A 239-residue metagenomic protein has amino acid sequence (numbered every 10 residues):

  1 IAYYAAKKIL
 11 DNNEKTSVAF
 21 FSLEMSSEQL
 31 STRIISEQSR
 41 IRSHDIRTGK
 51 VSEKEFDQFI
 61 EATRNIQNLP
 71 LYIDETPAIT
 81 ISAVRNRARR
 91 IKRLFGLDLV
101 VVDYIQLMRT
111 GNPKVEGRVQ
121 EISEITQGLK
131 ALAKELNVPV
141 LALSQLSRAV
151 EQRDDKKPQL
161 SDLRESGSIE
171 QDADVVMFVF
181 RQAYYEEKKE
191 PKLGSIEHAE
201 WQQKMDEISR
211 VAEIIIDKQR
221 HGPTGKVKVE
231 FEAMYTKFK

Functional and structural regions predicted by a protein language model:
A2-Y4, K8-G96, T110, V227: Cytosolic-facing regulatory segments adjacent to core modules
A19, L97-A142: Helical hairpin unit composed of two closely spaced alpha helices linked by a short loop
S22, V101, L143, D172 (+1 more regions): Generic enzyme active-site microenvironment
L23, V51, Y104-I105, Q145-L146 (+1 more regions): Short, ordered loop/turn segments at secondary-structure junctions
E24, I73, D103, L141 (+2 more regions): Residue-level signature of catalytic and energy-coupling elements of molecular machines, predominantly ATP/GTP-dependent
S27-E28, L107-R109, S147-E151, Y185: Short, active-site-adjacent cap segments at secondary-structure transitions
R40, K54, S82-L97, K114-E116 (+2 more regions): C-terminal regions of RecA-like/P-loop NTPase motor modules
